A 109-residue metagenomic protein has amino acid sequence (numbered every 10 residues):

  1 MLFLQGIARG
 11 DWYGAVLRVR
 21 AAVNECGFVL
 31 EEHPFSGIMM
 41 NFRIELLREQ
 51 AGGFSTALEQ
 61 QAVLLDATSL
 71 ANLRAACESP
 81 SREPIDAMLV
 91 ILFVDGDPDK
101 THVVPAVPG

Functional and structural regions predicted by a protein language model:
M1-G109: Long, contiguous binding/interaction regions
